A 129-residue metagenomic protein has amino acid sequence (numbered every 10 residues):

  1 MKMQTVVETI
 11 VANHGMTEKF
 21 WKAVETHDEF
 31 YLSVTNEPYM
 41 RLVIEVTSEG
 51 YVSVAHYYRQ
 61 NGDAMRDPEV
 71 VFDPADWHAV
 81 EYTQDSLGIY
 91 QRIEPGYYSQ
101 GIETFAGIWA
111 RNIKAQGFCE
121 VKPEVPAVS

Functional and structural regions predicted by a protein language model:
M1-Y58: Negatively charged, low-complexity tracts enriched in Asp/Glu with abundant Ser/Thr
S53-Y97: Amphipathic protein-protein interaction modules
E81-S129: Helix-rich interaction surfaces within compact, conserved domain-sized segments that mediate assembly or partner
